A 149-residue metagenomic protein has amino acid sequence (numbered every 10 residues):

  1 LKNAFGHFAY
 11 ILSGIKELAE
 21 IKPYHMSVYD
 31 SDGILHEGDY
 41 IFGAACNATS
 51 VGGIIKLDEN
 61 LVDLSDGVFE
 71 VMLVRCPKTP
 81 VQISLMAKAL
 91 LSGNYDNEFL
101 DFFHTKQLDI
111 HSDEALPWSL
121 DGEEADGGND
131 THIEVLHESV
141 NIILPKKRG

Functional and structural regions predicted by a protein language model:
L1-G149: Long C-terminal subdomains/extensions of small-metabolite kinases
